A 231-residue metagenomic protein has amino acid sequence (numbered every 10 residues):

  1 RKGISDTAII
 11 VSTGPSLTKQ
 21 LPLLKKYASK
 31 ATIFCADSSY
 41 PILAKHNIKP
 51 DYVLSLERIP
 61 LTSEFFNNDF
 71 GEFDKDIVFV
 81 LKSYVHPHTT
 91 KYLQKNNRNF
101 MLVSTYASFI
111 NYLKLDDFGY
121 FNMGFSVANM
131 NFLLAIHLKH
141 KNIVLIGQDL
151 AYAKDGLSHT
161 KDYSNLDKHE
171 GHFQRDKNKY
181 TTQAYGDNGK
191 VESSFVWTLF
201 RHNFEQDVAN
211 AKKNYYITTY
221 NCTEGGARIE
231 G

Functional and structural regions predicted by a protein language model:
R1-F34, P41-G231: Metal-ion/cofactor- or nucleotide/acyl-coenzyme-handling active-site neighborhoods
